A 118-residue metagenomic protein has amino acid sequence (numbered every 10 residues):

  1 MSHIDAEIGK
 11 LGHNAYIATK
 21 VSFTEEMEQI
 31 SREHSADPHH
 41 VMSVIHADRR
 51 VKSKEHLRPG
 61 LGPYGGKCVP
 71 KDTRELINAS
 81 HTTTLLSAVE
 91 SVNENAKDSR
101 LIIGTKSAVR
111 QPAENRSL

Functional and structural regions predicted by a protein language model:
M1-L118: Structural/interface elements that position substrates and couple domains in central-metabolism enzymes
